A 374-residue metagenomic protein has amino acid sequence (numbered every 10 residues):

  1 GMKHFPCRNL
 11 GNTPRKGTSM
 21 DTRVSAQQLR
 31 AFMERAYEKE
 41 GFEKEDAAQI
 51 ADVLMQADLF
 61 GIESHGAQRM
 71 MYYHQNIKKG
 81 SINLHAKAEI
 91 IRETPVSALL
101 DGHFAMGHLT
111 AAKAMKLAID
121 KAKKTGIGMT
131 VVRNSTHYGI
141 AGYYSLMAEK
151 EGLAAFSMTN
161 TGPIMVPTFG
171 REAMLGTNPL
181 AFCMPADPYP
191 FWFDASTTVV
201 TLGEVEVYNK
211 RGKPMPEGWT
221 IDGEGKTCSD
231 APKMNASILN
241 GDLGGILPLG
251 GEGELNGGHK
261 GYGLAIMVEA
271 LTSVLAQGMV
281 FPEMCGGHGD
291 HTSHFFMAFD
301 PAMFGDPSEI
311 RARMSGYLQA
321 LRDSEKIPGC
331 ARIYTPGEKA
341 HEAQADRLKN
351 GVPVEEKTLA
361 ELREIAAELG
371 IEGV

Functional and structural regions predicted by a protein language model:
G1-S19: Short, Lys/Arg-enriched N-terminal segments with co-localized hydrophobic residues within the first ~10-30 amino acids
R23-V24, L29, A270, L275 (+1 more regions): Catalytic-core signal marking the mid-to-C-terminal active-site face
G66-I119: Active-site cofactor/substrate anionic-group-binding motifs, chiefly glycine- and Lys/Arg-rich phosphate-binding loops
L100-G102, M129-N134, A155-T159, M184 (+2 more regions): General beta-strand structural signal in soluble alpha/beta enzymes
A112, K116, D120-N160: A glycine-rich phosphate/pyrophosphate-binding beta-strand-loop-alpha-helix module
M165-L239: Phosphate/diphosphate-binding glycine-rich loops and adjacent basic-rich segments that engage nucleotide
P214-E283: Secondary-shell segments that build the walls of catalytic and ion/ligand-binding clefts
